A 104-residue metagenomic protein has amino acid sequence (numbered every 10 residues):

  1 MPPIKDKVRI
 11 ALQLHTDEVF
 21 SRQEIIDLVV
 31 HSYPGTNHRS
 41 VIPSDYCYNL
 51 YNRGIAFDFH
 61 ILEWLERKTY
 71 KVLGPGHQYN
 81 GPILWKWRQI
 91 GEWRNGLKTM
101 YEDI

Functional and structural regions predicted by a protein language model:
M1-A11, P34-I104: Phospho-regulated, low-complexity intrinsically disordered regions of nuclear gene-regulatory and chromatin-associated
Q13-S21, P34: Short capping segments at the starts of secondary-structure elements
E24-I26: A short acidic, leucine-rich amphipathic alpha-helix
